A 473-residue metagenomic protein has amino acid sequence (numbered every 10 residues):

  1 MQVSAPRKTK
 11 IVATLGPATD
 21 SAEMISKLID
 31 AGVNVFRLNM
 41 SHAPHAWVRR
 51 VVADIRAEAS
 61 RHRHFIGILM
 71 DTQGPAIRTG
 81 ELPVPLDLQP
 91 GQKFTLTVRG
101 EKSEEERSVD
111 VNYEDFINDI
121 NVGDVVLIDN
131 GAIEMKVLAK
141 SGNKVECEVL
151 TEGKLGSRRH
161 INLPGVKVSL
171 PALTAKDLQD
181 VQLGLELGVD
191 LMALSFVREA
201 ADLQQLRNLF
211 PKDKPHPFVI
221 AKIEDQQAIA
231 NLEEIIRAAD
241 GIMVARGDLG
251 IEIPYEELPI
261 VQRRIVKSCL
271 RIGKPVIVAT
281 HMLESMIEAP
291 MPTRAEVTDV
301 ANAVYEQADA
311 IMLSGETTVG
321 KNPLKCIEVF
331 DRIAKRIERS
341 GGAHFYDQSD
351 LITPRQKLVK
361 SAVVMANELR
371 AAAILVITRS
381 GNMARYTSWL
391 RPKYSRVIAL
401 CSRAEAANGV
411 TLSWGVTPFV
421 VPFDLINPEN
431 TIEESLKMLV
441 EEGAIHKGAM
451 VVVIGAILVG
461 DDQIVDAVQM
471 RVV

Functional and structural regions predicted by a protein language model:
M1-V473: Non-catalytic helical/linker scaffolds that mediate oligomerization, partner binding, and domain coupling around large
